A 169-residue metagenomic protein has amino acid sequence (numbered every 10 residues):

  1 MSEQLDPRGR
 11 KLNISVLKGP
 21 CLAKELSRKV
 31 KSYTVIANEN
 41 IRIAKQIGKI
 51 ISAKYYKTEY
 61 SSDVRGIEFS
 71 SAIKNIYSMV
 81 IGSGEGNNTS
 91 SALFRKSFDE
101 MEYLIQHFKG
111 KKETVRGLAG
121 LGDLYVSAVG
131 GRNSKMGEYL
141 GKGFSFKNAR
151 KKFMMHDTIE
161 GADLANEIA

Functional and structural regions predicted by a protein language model:
M1-G9, K18-V30: Glycine-/Pro-rich loop/turn segments that contact NAD(P) or position catalytic residues in Rossmann-like domains
Q4-N13, K31-T114: Internal alpha-helical scaffold of NAD(P)-dependent oxidoreductase catalytic cores
K18-L22, N40, S62-I67, S71 (+3 more regions): Glycine-rich beta-alpha junction loops
K24, K45, S134: Alpha-helical elements of the RecA-like P-loop NTPase motor core of helicases
S27, G48, G137: A short local structural element in Rossmann-fold oxidoreductases
K74, M79-I81, Q106-A169: NAD(P)-dependent Rossmann-like dehydrogenase/reductase catalytic/cofactor-binding core
